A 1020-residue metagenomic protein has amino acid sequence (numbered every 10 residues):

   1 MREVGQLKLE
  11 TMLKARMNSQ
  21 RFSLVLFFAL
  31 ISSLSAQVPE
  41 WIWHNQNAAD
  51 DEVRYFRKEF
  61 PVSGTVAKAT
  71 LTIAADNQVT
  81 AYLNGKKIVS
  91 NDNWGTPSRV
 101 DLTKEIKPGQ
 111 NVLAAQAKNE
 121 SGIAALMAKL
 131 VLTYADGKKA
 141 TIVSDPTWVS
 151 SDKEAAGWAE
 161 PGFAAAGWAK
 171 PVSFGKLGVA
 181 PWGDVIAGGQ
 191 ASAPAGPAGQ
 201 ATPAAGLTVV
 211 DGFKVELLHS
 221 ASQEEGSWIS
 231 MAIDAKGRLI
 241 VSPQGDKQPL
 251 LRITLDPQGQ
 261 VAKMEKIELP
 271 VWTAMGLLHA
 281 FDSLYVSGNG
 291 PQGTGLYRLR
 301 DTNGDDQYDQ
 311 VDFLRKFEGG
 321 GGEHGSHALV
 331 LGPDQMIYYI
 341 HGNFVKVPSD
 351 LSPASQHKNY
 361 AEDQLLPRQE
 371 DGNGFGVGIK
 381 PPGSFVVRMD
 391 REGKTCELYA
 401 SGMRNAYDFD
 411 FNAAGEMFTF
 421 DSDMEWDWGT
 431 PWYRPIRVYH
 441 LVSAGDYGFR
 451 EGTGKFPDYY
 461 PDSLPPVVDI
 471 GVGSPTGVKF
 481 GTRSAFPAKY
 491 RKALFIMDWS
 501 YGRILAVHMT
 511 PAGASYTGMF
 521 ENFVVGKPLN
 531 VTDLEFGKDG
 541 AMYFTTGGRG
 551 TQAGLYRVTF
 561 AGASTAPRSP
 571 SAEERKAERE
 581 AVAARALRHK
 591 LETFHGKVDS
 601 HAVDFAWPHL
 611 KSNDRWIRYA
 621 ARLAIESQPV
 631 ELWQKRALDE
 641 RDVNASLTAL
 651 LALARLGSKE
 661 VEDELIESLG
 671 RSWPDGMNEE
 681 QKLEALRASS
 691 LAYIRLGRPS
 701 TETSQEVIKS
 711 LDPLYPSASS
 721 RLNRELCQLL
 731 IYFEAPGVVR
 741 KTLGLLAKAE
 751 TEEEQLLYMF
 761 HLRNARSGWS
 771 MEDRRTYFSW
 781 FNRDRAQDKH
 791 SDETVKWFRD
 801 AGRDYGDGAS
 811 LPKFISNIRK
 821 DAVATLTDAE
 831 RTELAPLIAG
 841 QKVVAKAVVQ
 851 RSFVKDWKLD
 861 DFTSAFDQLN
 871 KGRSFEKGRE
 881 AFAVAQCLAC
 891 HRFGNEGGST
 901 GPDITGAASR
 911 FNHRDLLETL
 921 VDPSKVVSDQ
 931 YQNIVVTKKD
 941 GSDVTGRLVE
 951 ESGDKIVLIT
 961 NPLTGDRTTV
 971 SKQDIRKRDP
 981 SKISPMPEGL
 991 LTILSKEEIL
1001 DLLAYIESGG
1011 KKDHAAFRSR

Functional and structural regions predicted by a protein language model:
S23-S33: Bacterial N-terminal signal peptides
Q37-A48, P108-A191: An acidic-aromatic loop/edge-strand motif
Q37-A49, G175-G212, A566-V582, A847-V854 (+1 more regions): N-terminal pre-domain segments of enzymes
F60-L83, L113-A115, W168: Aromatic-lined ligand-binding clefts that engage carbohydrates, nucleic acids, or primary amines
A193-T593, Q841, A845, F893-N895 (+4 more regions): Beta-propeller domains with acidic blade repeats across secreted/periplasmic ectodomains and cytosolic WD/CNH propellers
L218, L284, I337, M542 (+8 more regions): C-terminal capping alpha-helices of c-type cytochrome domains
A541, E880-N895, D903-G906, N912-D922 (+5 more regions): C-type cytochrome heme c attachment motif
G547, T551, F560-A881, T900 (+5 more regions): Long, ordered, helix-rich scaffold segments
